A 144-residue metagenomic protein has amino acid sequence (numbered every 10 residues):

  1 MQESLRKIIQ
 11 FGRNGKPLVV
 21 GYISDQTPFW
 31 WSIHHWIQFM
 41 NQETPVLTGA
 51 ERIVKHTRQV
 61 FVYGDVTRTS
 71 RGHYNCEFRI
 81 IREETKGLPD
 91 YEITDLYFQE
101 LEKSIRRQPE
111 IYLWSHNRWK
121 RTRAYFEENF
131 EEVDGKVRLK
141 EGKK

Functional and structural regions predicted by a protein language model:
Q2-K144: Non-catalytic C-terminal accessory region of glycerolipid acyltransferases and related lyso-lipid remodeling enzymes
